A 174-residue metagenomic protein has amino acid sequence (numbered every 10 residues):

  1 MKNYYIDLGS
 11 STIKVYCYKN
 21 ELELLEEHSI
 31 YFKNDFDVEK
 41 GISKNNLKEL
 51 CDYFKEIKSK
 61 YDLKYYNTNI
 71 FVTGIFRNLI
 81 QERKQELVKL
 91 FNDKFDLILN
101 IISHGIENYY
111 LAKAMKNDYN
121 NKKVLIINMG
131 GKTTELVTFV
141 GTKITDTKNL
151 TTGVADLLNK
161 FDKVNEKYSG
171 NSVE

Functional and structural regions predicted by a protein language model:
M1-K2: Non-catalytic pre-domain segments flanking phosphatase-related domains
Y5-N45, V140-S172: Short glycine-rich, Thr/Ser-proximal phosphate-binding strand/loop in the N-terminal lobe of ATP-dependent enzymes
I6-T12, I126-T133: A short acidic Gly-Thr/Ser loop motif
N46-K60, E174: Short, well-ordered amphipathic alpha-helical segments that serve as non-catalytic structural scaffolds within diverse
K58-K89: Short beta-strand-loop/turn "lid" adjacent to the catalytic site in phosphate-handling enzymes
N69, T73, L99, M115-D118 (+1 more regions): Transmitter module of two-component histidine kinases
Q81, A112-A114, V137-V140: Short acidic, glycine/serine/threonine-rich loops at helix termini
N100-I126: Conserved phosphate-binding catalytic cores of ATP/NTP-utilizing and phosphoryl-transfer enzymes
